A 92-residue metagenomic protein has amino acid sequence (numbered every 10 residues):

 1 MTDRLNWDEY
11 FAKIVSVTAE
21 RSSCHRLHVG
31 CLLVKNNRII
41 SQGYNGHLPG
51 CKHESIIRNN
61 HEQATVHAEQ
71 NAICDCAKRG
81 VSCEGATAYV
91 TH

Functional and structural regions predicted by a protein language model:
T2-L27: Short, basic/aromatic recognition patches
D3-N6, S41-H92: Zn2+-dependent cytidine deaminase-like catalytic core
F11, C24-V29, N60-A68: Generic detector of bulky aromatic hydrophobic side chains
H28-Q42: Short beta-strand scaffold segments in enzyme catalytic cores
